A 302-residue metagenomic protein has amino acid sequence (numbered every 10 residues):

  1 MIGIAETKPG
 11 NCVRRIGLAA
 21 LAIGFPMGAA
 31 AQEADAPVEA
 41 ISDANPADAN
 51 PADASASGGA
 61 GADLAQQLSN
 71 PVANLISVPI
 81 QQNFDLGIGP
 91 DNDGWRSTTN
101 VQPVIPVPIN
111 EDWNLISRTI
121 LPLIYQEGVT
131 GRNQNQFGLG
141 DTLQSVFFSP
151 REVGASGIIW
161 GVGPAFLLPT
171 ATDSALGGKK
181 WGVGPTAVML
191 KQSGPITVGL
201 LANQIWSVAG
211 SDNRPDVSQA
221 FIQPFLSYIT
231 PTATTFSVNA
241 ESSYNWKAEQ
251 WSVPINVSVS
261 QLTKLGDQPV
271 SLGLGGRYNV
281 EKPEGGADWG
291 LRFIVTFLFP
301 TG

Functional and structural regions predicted by a protein language model:
M1-V13: N-terminal secretory signal peptides that target proteins for export/translocation
G3-A5, A30, A34: Absolute N-terminal positional cue centered near the fourth residue
A20-L21, I124: A periodicity- and composition-biased signal for non-globular, repetitive helical segments
G24-G28: N-terminal signal peptide c-region/cleavage motif recognized by signal peptidases
E33-G302: Transmembrane beta-barrel domains of Gram-negative outer membranes and organellar outer membranes
